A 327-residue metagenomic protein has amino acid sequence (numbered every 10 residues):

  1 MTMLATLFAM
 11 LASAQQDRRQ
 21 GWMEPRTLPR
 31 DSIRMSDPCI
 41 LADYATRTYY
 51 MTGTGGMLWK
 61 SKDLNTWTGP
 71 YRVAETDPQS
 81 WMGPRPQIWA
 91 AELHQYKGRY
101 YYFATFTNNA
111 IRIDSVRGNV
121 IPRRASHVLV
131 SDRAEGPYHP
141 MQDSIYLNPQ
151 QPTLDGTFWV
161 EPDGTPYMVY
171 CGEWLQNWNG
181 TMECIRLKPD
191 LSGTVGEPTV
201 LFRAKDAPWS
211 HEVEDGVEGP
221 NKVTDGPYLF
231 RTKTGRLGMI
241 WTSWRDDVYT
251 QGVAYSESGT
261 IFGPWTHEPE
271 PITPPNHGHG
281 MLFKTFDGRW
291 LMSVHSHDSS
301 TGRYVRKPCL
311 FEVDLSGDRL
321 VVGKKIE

Functional and structural regions predicted by a protein language model:
M1-D17: Bacterial Sec-dependent N-terminal signal peptides
A14-E327: Carbohydrate-active catalytic/glycan-binding domains of CAZyme proteins, especially the secreted or lumenal ectodomains
